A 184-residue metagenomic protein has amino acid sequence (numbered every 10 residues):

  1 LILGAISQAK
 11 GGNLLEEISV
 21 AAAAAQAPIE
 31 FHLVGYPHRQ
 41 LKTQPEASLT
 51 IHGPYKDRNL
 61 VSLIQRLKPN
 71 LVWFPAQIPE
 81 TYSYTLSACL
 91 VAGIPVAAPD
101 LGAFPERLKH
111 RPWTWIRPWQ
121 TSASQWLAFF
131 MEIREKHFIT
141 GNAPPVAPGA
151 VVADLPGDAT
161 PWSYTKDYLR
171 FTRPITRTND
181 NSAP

Functional and structural regions predicted by a protein language model:
L1-K10, E16-S19: Conserved donor-binding/catalytic core segment of Leloir-type glycosyltransferases
L14-I18, F31, W126: A structural motif in glycosyltransferase catalytic domains
G35-K68: Nucleotide-activated donor-binding/catalytic signature segment of Leloir-type glycosyltransferases, i.e., the conserved
P37, Q77-P79, P95, G102-A103 (+1 more regions): Flexible glycine-rich beta->alpha loop in the catalytic core of nucleotide-sugar glycosyltransferases
V61, L86-V91, P105-E106: Short alpha-helical segment that forms part of, or immediately flanks, the ligand-binding pocket in carbohydrate-active
L71, P95-A98: Short hydrophobic beta-strand element within catalytic cores of glycosyltransferases and related nucleotide-activated
W73-Y84, P105-E106: Nucleotide-sugar-dependent
E106-I133: Change "using UDP/GDP/dTDP sugars" to "using nucleotide sugars
